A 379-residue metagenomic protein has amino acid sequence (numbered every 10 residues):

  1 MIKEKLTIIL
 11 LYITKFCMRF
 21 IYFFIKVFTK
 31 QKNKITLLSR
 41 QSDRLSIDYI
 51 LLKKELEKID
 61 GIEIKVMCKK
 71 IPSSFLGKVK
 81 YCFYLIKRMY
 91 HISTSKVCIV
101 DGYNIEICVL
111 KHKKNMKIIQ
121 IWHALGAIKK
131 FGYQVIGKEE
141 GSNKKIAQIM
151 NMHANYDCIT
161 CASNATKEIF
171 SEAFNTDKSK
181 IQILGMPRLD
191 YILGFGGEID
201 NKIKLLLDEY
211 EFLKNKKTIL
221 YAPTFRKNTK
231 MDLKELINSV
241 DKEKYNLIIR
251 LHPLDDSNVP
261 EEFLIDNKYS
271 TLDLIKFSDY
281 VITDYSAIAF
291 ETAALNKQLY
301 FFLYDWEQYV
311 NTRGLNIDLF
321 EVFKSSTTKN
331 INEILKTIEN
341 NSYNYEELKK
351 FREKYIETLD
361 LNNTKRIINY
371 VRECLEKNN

Functional and structural regions predicted by a protein language model:
M1-S42, V79-F83: Membrane-proximal basic amphipathic "stem/tether" segments
V27-T36, N115, K214-K217, K244: A short, charged/proline- and glycine-enriched loop that marks the coil->beta-strand transition at the N-terminal
K34-G196: Active-site and donor-binding regions of nucleotide-sugar-utilizing enzymes
R44-E55, A173, I181-P260, T328 (+1 more regions): Conserved catalytic-core segment of nucleotide-activated headgroup transferases in glycan assembly
C98-I105, V109-H112, K117-W122, N267-R313: A donor-sugar binding/catalytic signature common to diverse glycosyltransferases and related nucleotide-sugar
G102, A162-A165, P253, Y285 (+1 more regions): Helix N-cap/beta->alpha junction signal
D255, P260-E261, A287-Y355: Catalytic binding pocket for nucleotide-activated donors in carbohydrate/polymer assembly enzymes
D360-N379: C-terminal alpha-helical cap of glycosyltransferases
